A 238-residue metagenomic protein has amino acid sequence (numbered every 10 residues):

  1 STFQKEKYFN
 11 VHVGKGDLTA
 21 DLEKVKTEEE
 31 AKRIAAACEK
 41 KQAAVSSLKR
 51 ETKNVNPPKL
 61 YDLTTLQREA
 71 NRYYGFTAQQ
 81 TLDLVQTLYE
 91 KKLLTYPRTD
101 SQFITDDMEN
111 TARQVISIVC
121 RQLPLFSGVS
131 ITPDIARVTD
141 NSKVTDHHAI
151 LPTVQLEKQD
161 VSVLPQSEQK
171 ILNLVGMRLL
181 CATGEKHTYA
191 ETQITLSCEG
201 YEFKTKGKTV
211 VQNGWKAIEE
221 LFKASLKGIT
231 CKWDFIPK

Functional and structural regions predicted by a protein language model:
S1-Q86, N141, Q159-K238: Long, highly charged, low-complexity internal segments
P57-P58, P97, P124, P133 (+3 more regions): Proline-rich intrinsically disordered, low-complexity coils
T65-E69, K92, A149: A general alpha-helix detector
E69, T99, T153-Q155: Short strand-loop junctions, especially beta-strand C-caps/beta-turns that link beta-sheets to coils or alpha-helices
F76-V144: Extended, well-ordered alpha-helical scaffold/bundle regions in very large, multi-domain proteins
I118-Q122, T153, R178: Mid-sequence acidic-hydrophobic segments that form the walls of catalytic/ligand-binding cavities or oligomerization
P133-V163: Acidic, turn-prone loop/beta-hairpin segments
